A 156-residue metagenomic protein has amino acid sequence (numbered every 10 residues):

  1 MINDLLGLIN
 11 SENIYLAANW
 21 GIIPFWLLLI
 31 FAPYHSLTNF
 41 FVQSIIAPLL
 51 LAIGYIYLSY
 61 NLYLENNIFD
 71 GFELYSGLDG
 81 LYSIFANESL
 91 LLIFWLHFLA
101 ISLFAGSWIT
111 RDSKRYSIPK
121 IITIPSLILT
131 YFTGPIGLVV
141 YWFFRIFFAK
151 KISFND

Functional and structural regions predicted by a protein language model:
I2-I23: Hydrophobic transmembrane alpha-helical segments in integral membrane proteins
L6-N10, D79-I93: Short aromatic-rich membrane-water interface segments that cap or initiate transmembrane helices in multi-pass membrane
I14-A17, I93-A100, I128: Hydrophobic alpha-helical transmembrane segments of multi-pass membrane proteins
A17-L37: N-terminal signal-anchor/start-transfer transmembrane helix
S36-Y57: Loop-to-helix transition at the N-terminal end of transmembrane alpha-helices
Y55-N66, V140: C-terminal TM-helix exit segments that contain a strictly Trp-centered aromatic cap at the helix terminus
L62-I84, A100-L103: Membrane-helix interface/capping segments
T123-F147: Hydrophobic, aromatic-rich membrane-embedded alpha-helical segments
